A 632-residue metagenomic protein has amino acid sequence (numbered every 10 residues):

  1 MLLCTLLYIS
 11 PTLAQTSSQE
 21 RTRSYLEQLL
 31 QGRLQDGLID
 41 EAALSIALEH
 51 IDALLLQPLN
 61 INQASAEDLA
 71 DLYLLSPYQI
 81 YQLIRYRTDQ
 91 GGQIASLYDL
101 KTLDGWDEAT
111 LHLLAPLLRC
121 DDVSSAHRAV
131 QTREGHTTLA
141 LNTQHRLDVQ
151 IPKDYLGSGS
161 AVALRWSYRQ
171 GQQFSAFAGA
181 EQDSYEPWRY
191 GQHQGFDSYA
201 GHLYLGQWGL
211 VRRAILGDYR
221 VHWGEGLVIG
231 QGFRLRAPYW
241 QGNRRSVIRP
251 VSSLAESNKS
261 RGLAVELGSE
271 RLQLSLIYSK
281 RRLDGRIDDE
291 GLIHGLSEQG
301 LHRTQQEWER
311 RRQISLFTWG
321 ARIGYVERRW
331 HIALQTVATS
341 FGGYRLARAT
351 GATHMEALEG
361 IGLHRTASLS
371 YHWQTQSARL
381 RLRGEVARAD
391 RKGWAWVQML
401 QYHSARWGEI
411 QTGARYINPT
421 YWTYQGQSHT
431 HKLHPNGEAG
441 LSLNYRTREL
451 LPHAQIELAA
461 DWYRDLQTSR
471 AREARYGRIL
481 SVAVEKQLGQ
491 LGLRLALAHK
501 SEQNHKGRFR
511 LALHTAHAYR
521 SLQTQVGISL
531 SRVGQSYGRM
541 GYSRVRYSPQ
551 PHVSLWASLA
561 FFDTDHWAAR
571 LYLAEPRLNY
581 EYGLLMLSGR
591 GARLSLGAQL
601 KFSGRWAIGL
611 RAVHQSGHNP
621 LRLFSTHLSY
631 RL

Functional and structural regions predicted by a protein language model:
M1-Y8: Bacterial N-terminal signal peptides
T12-T16: Boundary at the C-terminal end of the N-terminal hydrophobic targeting segment
D36-D52, G92, K101-R133, W223 (+1 more regions): Alpha-helical interaction/regulatory segments in DNA maintenance proteins
L44-A95, L114-L117, Q182: Amphipathic, charged-and-aliphatic alpha-helical interface segments that function as noncatalytic docking
H127-D154, Y168, Q172-A178, A214 (+3 more regions): Transmembrane beta-strand segments of Gram-negative outer membrane beta-barrel proteins
Y155-G159, N258, I314-A349, L358-L632: Exposed, low-structure sequence patches enriched in small/polar residues
E181-S198, P250-E256, E309-R312, A387-A389 (+1 more regions): Outer-membrane beta-barrel proteins
H193-D284, S404, E409-Y424, H552-W567: Outer membrane beta-barrel
